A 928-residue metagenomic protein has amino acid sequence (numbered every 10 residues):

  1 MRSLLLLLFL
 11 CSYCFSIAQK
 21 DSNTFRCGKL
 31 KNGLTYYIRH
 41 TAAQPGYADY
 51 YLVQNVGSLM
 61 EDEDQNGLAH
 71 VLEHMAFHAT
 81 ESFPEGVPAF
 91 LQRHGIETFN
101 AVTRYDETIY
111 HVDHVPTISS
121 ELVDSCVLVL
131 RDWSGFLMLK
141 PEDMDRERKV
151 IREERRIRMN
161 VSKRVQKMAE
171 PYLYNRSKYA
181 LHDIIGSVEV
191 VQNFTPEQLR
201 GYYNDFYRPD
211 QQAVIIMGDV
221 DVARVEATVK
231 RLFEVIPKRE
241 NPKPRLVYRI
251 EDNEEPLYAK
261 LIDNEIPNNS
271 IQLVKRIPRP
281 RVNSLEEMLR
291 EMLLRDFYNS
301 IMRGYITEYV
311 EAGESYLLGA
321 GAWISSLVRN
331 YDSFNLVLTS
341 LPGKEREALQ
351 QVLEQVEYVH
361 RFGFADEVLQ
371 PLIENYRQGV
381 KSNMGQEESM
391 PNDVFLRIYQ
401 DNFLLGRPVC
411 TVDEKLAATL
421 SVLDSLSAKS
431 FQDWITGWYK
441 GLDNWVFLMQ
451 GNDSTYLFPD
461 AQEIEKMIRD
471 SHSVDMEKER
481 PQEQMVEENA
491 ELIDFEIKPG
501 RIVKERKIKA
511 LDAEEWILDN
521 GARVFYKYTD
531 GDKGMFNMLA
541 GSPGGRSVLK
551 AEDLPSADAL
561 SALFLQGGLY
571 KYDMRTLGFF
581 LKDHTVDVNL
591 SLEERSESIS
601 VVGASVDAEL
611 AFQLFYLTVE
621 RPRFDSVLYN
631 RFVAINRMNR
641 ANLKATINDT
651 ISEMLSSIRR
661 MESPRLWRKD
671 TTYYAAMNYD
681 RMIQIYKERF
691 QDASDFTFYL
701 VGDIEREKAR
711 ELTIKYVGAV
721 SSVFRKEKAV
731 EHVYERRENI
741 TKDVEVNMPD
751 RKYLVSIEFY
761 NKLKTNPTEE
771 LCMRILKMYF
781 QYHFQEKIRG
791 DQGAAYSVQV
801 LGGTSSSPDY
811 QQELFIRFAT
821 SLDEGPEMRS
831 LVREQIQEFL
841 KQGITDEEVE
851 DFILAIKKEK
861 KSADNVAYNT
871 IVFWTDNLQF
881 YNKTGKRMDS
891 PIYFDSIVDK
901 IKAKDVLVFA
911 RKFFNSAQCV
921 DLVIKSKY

Functional and structural regions predicted by a protein language model:
M1-S22: Bacterial Sec-dependent N-terminal signal peptides
L8, M75-T80, L130-P141, R155 (+16 more regions): A generic secondary-structure signal for well-formed alpha-helical elements
F15-I38, D221-M288, M292, N299 (+13 more regions): Proteolytic maturation boundary segments
R39, Q44-E61, G67-V71, G86-D132 (+14 more regions): M16 family metallopeptidases and their MPP-like homologs
F136-M144, I157, L426-W434, R621-Y629 (+1 more regions): Peptidyl-prolyl cis-trans isomerase
Y207, F690-Q691: Flexible, low-complexity linker/tail segments at the boundary of structured domains
